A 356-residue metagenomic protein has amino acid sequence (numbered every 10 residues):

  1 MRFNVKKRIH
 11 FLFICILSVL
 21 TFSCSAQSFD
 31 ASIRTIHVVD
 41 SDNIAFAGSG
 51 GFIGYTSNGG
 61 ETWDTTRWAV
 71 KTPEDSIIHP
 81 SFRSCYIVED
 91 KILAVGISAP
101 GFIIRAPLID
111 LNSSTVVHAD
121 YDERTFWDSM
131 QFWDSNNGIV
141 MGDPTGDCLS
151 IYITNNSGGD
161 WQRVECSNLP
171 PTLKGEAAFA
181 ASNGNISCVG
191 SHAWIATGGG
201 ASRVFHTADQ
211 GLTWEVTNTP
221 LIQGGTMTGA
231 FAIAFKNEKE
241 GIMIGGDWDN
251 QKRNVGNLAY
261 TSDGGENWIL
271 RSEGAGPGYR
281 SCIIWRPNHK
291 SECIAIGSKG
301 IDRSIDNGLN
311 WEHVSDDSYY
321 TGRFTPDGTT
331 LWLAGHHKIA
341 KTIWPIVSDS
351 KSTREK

Functional and structural regions predicted by a protein language model:
M1-F29: Bacterial Sec-dependent N-terminal signal peptides
C24-K356: Residue-level hotspots at or immediately adjacent to binding/recognition sites across diverse folds
